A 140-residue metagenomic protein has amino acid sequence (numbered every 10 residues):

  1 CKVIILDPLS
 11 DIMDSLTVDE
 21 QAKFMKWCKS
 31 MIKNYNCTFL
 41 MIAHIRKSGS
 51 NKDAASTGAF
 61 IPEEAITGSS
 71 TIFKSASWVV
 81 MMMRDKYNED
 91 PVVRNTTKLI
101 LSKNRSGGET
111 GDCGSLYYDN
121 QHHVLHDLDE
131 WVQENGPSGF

Functional and structural regions predicted by a protein language model:
C1-L6, D19, K26-N36, S48-F140: C-terminal regions of RecA-like/P-loop NTPase motor modules
L9: Conserved Walker B
I12-E20: Conserved ATPase-coupling elements of RecA-like P-loop NTPase cores
C37, M41-H44: Conserved H-loop
